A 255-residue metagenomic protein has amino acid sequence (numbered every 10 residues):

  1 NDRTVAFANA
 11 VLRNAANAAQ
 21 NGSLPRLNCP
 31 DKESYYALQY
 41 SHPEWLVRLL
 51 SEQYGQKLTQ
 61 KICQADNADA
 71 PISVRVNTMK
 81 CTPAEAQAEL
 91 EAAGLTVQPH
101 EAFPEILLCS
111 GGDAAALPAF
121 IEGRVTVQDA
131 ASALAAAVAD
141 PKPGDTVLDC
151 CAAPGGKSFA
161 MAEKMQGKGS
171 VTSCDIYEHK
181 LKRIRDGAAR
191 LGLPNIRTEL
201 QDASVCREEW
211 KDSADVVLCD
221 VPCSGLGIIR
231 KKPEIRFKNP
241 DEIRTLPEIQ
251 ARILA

Functional and structural regions predicted by a protein language model:
N1-A255: S-adenosylmethionine
